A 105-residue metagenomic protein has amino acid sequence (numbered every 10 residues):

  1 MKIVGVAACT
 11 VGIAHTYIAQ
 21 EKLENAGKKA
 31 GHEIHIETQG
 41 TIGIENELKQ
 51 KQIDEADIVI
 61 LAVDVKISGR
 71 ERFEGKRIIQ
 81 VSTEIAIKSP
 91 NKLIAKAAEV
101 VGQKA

Functional and structural regions predicted by a protein language model:
M1, A8-G27: Glycine-rich phosphate/diphosphate-binding loop of Rossmann-like nucleotide-binding domains
K2-V4, I78-A105: Ser/Thr/Gly-rich flexible loops in soluble cytosolic domains mediating phosphotransfer, phosphorylation
A8, Q39-G40, A62-V65, V81-T83: Fold-independent oxyanion-binding glycine-rich loops and adjacent beta-strand/coil segments at enzyme active sites
A14-H15, E45, S89: Secondary-structure boundary/capping motif
I18, E71-G75, K92: Short amphipathic alpha-helical segments
A19-E24, K76-I78, K96: Short, solvent-exposed amphipathic alpha-helical segments in soluble enzyme and RNA/protein-processing domains
K29-A56: N-terminal beta-loop-helix "entrance" segment that forms/cooperates in small-molecule cofactor or anionic ligand
L48-Q52, A56-I79: Mid-chain, well-packed structural core segment of small domains
